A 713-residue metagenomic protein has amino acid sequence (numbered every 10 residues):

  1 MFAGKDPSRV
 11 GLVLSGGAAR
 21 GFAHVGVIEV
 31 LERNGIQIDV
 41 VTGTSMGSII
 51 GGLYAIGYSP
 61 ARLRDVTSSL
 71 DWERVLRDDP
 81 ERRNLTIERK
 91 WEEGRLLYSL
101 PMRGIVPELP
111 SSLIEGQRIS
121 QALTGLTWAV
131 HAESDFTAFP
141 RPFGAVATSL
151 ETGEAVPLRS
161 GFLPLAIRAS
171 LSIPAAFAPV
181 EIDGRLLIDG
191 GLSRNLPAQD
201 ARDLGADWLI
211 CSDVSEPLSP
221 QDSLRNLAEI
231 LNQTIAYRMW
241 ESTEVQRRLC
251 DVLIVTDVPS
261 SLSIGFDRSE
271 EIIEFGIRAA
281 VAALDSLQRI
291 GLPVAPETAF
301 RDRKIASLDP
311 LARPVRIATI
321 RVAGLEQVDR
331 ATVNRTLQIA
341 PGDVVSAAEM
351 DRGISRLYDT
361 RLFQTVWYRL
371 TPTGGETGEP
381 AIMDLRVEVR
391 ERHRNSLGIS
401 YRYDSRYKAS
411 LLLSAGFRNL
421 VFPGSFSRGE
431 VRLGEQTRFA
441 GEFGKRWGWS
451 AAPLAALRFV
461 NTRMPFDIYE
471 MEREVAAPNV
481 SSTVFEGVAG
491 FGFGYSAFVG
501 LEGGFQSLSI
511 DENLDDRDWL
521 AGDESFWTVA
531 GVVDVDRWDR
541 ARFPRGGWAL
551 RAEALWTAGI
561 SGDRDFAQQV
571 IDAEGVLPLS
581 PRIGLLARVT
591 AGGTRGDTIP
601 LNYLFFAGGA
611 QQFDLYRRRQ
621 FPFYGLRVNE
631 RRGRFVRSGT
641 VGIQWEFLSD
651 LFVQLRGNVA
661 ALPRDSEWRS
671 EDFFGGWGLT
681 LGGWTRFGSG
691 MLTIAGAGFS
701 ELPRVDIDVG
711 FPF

Functional and structural regions predicted by a protein language model:
M1-T44, G52-S355, D359-V366: Patatin-like phospholipase
A147-L150, R159, T256, G324-E326 (+11 more regions): Flexible glycine-/small-residue-rich
A155-L158, Q221-S223, D511-E512, G562-D563 (+2 more regions): Short, well-ordered secondary-structure micro-motifs
S219, Q288-I305, Q506, G547-L550 (+1 more regions): Acidic/histidine-enriched alpha-helical segments
A348, G353, D359, T365-G531 (+6 more regions): Gram-negative/organellar outer-membrane beta-barrel architecture
S396-I399, F526-L648, V653-V659, P663-D665 (+1 more regions): C-terminal outer-membrane beta-barrel translocator/porin domains of Gram-negative envelope proteins and their
D672-F674: Glycine-rich, small/acidic residue-mixed loop/short-helix segments
